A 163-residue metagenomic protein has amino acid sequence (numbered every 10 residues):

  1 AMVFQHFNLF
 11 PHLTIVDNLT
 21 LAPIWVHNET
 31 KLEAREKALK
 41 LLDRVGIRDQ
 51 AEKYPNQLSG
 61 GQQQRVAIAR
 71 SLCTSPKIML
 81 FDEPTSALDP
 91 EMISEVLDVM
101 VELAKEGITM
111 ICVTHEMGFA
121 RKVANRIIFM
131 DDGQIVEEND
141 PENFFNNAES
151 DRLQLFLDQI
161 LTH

Functional and structural regions predicted by a protein language model:
A1-P141: ABC family nucleotide-binding domain
E142-H163: C-terminal boundary and immediately downstream tail of ABC-type ATPase nucleotide-binding domains
